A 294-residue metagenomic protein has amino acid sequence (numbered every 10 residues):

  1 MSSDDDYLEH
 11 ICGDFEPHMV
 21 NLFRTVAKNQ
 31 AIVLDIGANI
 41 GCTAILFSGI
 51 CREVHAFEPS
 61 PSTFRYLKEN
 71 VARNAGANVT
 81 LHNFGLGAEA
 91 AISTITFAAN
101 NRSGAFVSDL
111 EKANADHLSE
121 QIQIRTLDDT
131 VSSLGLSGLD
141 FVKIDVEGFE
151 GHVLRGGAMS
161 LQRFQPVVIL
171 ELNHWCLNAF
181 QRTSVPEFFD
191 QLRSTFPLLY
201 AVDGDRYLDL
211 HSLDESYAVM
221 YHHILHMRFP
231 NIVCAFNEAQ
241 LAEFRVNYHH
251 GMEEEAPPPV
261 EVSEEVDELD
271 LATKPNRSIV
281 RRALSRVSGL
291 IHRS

Functional and structural regions predicted by a protein language model:
M1-A77, K112-L118, L134-L136, A201-S294: S-adenosyl-L-methionine
I11-L34, G76, I92-T94, S108-F164 (+1 more regions): Short internal loop-to-helix segment that lines adenine-nucleotide cofactor pockets
F47-I50, G157-Q165, L192-S194: Short, conserved loop/helix-junction motifs that constitute active-site signature segments in enzyme catalytic cores
P61, K68-S103: Core alpha/beta nucleotide-donor-binding catalytic domains of modification enzymes
H82-F84, P197-R206: Conserved S-adenosyl-L-methionine
P166-I169, H174: Proline-aspartate-enriched helix->loop->beta-strand connector
S184-L198: Conserved Class I S-adenosyl-L-methionine
